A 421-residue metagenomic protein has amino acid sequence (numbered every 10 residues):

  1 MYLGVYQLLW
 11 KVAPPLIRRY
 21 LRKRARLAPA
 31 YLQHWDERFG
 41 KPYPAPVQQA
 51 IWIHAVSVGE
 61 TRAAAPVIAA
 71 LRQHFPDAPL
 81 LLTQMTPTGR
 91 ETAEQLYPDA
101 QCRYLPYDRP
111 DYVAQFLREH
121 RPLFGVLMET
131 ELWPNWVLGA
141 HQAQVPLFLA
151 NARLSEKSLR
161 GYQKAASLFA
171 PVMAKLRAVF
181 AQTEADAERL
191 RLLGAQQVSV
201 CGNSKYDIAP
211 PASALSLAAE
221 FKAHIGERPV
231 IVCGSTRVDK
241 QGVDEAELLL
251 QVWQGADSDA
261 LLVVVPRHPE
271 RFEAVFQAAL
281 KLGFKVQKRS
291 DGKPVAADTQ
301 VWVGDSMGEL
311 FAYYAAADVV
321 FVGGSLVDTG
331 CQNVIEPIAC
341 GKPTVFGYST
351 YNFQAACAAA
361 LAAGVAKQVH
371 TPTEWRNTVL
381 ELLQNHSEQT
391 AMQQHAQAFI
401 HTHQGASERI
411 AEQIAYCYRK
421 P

Functional and structural regions predicted by a protein language model:
M1-P421: Nucleotide-activated sugar donor-binding and catalytic core shared by glycosyltransferases and related lipid-linked
